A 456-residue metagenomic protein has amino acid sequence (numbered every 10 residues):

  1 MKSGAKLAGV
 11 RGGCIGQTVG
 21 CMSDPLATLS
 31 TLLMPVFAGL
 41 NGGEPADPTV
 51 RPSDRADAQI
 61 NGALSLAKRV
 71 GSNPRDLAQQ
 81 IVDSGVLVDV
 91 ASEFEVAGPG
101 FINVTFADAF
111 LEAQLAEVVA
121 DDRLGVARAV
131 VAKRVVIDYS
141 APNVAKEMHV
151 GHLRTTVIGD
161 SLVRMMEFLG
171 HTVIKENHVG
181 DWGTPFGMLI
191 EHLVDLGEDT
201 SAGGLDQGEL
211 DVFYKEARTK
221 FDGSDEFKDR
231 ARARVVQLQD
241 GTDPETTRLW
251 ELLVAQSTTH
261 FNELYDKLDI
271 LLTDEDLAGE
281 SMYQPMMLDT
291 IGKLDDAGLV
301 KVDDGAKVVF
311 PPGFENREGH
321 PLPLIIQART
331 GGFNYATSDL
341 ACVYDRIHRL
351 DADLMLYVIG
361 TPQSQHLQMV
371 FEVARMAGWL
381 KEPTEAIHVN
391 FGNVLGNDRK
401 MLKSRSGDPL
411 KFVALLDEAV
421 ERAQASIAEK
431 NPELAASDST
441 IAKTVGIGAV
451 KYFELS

Functional and structural regions predicted by a protein language model:
G20, N41-S65, V70-S456: NTP-dependent nucleotidyl-transfer catalytic core
S23-S30: Onset of an N-terminal alpha helix
S30, M34, L169: Phosphate/ribose-recognition catalytic cores of enzymes acting on nucleotide-derived substrates
